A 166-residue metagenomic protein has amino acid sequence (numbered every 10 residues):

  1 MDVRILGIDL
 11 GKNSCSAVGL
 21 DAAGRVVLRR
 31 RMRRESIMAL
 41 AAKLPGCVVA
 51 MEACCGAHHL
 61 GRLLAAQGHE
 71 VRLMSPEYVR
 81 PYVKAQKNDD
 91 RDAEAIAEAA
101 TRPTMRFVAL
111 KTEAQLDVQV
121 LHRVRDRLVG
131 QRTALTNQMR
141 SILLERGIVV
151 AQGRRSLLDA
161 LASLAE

Functional and structural regions predicted by a protein language model:
M1-E166: A detector of single, family-specific signature residues that are central to catalytic or substrate-handling motifs
